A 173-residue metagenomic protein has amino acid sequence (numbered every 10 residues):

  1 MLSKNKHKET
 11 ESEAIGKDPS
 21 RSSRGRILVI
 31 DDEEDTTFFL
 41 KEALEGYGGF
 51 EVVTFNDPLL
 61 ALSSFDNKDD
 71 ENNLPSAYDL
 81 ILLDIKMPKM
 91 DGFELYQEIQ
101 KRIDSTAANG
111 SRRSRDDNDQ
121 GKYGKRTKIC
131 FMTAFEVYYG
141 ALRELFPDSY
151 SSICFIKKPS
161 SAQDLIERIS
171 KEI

Functional and structural regions predicted by a protein language model:
D31, D84: Active-site residues of response regulator receiver
E34-V53, Y150: Two-component/phosphorelay signaling modules centered on CheY-like receiver
T54-L80: Acidic, metal-coordinating helix/loop segments flanking the phosphotransfer/catalytic sites of two-component signaling
N56-L60, D91-I99: Acidic catalytic/metal-coordinating carboxylates
M87: Receiver (REC) domain active-site loop signature in two-component systems and cognate sites in sensor histidine kinases
G92, E144-I153: As written
M132-T133: Hydrophobic/aromatic residues positioned on beta-strands within the core alpha/beta folds
K157-I169: C-terminal output helix
